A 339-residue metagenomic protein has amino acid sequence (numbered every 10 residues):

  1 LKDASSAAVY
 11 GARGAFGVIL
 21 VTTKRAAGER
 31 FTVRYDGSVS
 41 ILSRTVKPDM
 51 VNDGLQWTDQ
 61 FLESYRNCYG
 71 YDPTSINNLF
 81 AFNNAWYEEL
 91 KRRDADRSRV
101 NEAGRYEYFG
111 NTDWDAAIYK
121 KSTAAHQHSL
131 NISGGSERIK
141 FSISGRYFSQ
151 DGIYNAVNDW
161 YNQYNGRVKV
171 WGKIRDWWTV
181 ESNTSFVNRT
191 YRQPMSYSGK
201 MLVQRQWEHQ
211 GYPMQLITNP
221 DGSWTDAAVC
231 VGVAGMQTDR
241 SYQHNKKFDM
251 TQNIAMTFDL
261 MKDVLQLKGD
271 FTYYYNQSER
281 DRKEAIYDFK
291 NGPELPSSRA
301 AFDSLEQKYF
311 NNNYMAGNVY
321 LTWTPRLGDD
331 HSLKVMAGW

Functional and structural regions predicted by a protein language model:
L1-R34, A125-Q127, K140, R146: A beta-strand signature from Gram-negative outer-membrane beta-barrel systems, especially the internal plug domain
A7-V9, I118, G152-A156: A generic structural signal for short coil/turn motifs at secondary-structure boundaries
T23-R25, G134-S136, G172-K173, M256-L260 (+1 more regions): Residue-level signature of outer-membrane beta-barrel architecture
G28-G110, F148, G152-T251, K268-W339: Surface-exposed loop/interface segments of Gram-negative outer-membrane beta-barrel transport/assembly proteins
D113-D115: N-terminal entry motif of extracellular EGF-like repeats
K120-S122, I132-G135: Outer-membrane beta-barrel initiation region
E137-I143, N291: Short coil-to-beta-strand
